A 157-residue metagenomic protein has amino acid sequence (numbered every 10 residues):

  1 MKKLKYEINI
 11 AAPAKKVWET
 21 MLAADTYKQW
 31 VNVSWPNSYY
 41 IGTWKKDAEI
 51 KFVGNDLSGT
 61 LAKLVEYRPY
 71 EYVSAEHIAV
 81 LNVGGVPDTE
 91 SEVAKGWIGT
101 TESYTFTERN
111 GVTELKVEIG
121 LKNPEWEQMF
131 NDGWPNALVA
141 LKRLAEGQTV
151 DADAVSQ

Functional and structural regions predicted by a protein language model:
M1, E49, Y70-Y72, N110-E114: A generic structural signal for beta-strand entry/edge sites
K3-I10: Short amphipathic
K5, D25-L61, Y72, V155-Q157: Short beta-edge strand/loop motif at the mouth of beta-sheet-based domains
A11-W30: Amphipathic alpha-helical segments
M21, V31, H77, A145: Short, flexible helix/strand-to-coil boundary loops that buttress conserved ligand/catalytic motifs in alpha/beta
S38-I41, N55-N110, G120, R143: Hydrophobic-ligand binding "helix-grip"
V93-I98, L121-Q157: A conserved amphipathic terminal alpha-helix motif
